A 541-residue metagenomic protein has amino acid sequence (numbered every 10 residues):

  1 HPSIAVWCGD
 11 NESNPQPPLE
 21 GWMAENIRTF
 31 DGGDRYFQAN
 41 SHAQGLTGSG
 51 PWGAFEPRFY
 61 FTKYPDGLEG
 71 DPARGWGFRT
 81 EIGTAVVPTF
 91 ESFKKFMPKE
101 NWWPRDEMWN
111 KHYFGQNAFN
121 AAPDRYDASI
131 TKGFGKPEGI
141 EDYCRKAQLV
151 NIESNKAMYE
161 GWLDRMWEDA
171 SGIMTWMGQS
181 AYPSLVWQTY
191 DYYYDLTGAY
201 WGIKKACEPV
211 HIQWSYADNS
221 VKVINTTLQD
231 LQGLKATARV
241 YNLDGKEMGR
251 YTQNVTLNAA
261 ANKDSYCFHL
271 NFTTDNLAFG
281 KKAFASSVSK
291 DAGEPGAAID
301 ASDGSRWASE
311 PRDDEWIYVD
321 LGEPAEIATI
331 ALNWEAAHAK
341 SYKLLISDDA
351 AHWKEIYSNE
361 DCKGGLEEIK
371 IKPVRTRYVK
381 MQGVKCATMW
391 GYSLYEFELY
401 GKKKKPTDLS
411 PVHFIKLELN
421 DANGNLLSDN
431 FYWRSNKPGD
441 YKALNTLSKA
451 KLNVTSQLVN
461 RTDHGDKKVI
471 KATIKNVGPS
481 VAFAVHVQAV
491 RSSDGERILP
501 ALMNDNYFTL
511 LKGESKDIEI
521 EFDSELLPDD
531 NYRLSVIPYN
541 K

Functional and structural regions predicted by a protein language model:
H1-N110: Active-site region of glycoside hydrolase catalytic domains
D66-Q232: Substrate-binding clefts and catalytic carboxylate motifs of secreted carbohydrate-active enzymes
L196-I224, L228, G245, R434-D466: Low-complexity, acidic Ser/Thr/Pro/Gly-rich terminal tails and inter-domain linkers that flank the onset of structured
L228-E247, V477-E496, I537-Y539: Short acidic, flexible loop segments centered on an aromatic residue
A236-A238, N242-T274, K404-L409, R497-E525: Intrinsically disordered, low-complexity Pro/Gly/Ser/Thr-rich segments with frequent PxxP/GP/PP motifs and embedded
N271-D275, P406-N445, L499, E521-K541: Terminal connector regions
T274-P324, N333-Y342, D348, S358-G365 (+3 more regions): Disordered, acidic Ser/Thr/Pro-rich linker "stalks" and the adjacent N-terminal cap of the next globular domain
Q382-W390: Short beta-strand-plus-loop segments that form exposed binding edges in beta-rich domains
